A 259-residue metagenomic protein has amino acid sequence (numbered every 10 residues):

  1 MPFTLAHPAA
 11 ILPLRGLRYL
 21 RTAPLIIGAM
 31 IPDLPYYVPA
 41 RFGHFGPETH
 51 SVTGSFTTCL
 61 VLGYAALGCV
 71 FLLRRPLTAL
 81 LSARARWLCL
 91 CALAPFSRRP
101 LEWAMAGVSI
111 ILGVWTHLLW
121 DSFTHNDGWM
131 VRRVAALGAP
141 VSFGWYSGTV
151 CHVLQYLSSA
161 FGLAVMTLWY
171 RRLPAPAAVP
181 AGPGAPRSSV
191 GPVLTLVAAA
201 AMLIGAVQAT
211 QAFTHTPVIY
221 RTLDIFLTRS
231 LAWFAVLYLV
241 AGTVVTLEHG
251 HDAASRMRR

Functional and structural regions predicted by a protein language model:
M1-R259: N-terminal membrane-targeting hydrophobic helices
